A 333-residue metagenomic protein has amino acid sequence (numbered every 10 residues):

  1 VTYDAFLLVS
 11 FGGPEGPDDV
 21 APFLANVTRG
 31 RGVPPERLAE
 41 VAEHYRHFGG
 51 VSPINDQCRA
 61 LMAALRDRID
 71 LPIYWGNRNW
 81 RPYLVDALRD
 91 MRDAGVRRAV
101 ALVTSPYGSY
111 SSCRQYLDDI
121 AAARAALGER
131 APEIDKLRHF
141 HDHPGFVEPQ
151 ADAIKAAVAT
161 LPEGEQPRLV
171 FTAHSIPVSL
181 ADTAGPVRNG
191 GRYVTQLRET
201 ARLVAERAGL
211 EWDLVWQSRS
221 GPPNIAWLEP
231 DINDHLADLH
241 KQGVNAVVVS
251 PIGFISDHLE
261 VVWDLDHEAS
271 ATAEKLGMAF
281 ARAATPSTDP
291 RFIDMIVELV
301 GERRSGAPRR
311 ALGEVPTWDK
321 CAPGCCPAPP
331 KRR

Functional and structural regions predicted by a protein language model:
V1-R333: Active-site-proximal alpha-helix that buttresses catalytic centers in soluble enzyme cores
